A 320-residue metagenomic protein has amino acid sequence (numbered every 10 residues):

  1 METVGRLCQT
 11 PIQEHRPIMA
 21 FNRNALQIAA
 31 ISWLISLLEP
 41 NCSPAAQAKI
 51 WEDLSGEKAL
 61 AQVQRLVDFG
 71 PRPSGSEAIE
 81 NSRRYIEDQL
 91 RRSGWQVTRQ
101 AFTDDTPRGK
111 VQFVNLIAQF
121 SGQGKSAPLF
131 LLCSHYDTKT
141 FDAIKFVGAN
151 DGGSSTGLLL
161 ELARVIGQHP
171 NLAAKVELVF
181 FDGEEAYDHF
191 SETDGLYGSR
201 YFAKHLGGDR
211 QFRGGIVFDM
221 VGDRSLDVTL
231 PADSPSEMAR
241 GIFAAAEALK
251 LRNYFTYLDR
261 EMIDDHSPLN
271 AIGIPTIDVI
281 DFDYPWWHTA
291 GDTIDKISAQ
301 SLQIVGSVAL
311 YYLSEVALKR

Functional and structural regions predicted by a protein language model:
G5-P11, N24-A25, A29: Short, low-complexity intrinsically disordered segments enriched in A/P/G/S/L with frequent Arg, especially at protein
A29-E39: Bacterial N-terminal signal peptides
P44-S82, S93, D223, P285-T293: N-terminal capping segment at the start of a domain
K58-R65, N81, Y85-R92, V97 (+7 more regions): Extracytoplasmic/secreted proteins, especially bacterial periplasmic and envelope-associated proteins
R65-K125: A non-catalytic alpha/beta surface segment that caps or lines the substrate-entry region of metallo-dependent hydrolase
R72-S74, T103-P107, G124-K125, Y136-T140 (+4 more regions): Solvent-exposed loop/turn segments at secondary-structure junctions within structured extracellular/periplasmic domains
T103-D105, G214, D223-R320: Active-site-adjacent substrate-binding region of metalloamidase/peptidase-like peptide-processing proteins
A143-A245, L249-N253, L258-E261, H266: Acidic/histidine-rich catalytic neighborhood of metal-dependent amide-processing enzymes
